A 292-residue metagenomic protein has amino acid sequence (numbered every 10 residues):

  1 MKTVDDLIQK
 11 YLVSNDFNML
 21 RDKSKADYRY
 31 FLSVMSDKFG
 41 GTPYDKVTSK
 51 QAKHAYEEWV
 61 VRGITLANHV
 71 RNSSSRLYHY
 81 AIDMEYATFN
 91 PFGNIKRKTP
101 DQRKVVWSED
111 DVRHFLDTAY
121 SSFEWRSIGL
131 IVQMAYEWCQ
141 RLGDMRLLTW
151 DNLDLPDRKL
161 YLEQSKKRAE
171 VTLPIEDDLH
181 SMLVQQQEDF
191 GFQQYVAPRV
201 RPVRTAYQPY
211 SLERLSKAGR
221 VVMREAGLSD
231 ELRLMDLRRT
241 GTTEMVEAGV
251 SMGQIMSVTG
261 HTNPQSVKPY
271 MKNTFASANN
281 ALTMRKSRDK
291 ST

Functional and structural regions predicted by a protein language model:
Q9-K23, R29-R103, D117-A119: N-terminal core-binding DNA-recognition domain of tyrosine recombinases/integrases
D45, A87-F89, T99-D117, K167-D177 (+1 more regions): DNA breakage-rejoining catalytic core of tyrosine-based enzymes
I64, Y120-W125, W138, L173 (+2 more regions): Short, basic (Lys/Arg/His-rich) helix/loop patches that form interaction surfaces in the mid-to-C-terminal regions
N68-V70, A87, N94-L142, R146 (+1 more regions): Basic, Lys/Arg- and aromatic-enriched nucleic-acid-binding interface segment
V106, Q164-R168, T259-M284: Catalytic-site neighborhood detector that most strongly recognizes the C-terminal catalytic loop/helix of tyrosine
N152-K159, S229-D230, V250-M271: Short, polar N-cap/turn motifs at the start of nucleic acid-interacting alpha helices
S165-Q185, Q193-V221: C-terminal catalytic core of Y-nucleophile DNA break-rejoin enzymes
R199-T205, R285-T292: C-terminal secondary-structure termini that scaffold catalytic or DNA-interacting sites
